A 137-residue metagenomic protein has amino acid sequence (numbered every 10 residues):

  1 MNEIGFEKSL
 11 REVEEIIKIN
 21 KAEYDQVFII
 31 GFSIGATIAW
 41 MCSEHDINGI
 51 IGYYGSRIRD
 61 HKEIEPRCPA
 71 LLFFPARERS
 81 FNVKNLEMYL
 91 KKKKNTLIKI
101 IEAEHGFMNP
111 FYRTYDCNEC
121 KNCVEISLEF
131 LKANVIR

Functional and structural regions predicted by a protein language model:
M1-A22: Serine-hydrolase catalytic machinery in alpha/beta-hydrolase-like enzymes
K21-F32: Alpha/beta-hydrolase fold nucleophile elbow
G31-G35, A39: Gly/Ala-rich beta-loop-alpha elbow adjacent to hydrolase catalytic centers
D46-R57: A conserved short beta-strand
E65-A70, K93-K94: Short, proline-enriched alpha-helix->beta-strand connector loops that line the catalytic pocket of alpha/beta-hydrolase
L72-F74: Short beta-strand/loop motif that positions the catalytic acidic residue of the alpha/beta-hydrolase fold
F81-L90: Short alpha-helix in the alpha/beta-hydrolase fold that links the catalytic acid
T96-R137: C-terminal catalytic histidine-bearing segment of alpha/beta-hydrolase fold enzymes
